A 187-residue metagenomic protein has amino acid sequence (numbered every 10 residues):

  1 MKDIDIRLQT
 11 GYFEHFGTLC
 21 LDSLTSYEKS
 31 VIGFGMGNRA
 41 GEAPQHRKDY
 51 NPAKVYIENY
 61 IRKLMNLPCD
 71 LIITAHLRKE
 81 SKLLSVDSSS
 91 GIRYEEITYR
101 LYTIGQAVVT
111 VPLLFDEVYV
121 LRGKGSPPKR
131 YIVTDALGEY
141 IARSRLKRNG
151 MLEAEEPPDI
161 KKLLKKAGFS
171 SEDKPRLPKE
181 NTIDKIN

Functional and structural regions predicted by a protein language model:
M1-Y12: Short glycine-rich substrate-engagement loop in P-loop NTPases that contacts/grips substrate
R7, Y27-S30, T74, L114 (+1 more regions): Conserved, well-folded catalytic cores of nucleic-acid-processing and energy-transducing macromolecular machines
T18-T110: P-loop NTPase motor core
K79-N187: Conserved GTP-binding G-domain of TRAFAC-class P-loop NTPases and closely related GTPase folds
